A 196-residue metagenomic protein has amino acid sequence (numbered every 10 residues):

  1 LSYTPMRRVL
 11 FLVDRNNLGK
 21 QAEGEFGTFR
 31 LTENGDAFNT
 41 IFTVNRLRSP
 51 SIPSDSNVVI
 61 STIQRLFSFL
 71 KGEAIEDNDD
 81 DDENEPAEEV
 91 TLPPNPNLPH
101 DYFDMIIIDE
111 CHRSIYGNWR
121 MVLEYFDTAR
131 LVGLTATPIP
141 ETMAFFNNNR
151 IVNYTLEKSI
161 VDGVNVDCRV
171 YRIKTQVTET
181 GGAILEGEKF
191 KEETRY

Functional and structural regions predicted by a protein language model:
L1-L123, T128, P138, T142-I151: SF2 helicase/translocase NTPase motor core, specifically the RecA-like lobe 1 inter-motif segment between Walker
T135: Conserved phosphate-coupling serine/threonine residues in phosphotransfer and NTP-handling enzymes
A144-Y196: Interdomain helical connector at the RecA1-RecA2 junction of SF1/SF2 helicase-like NTPases
